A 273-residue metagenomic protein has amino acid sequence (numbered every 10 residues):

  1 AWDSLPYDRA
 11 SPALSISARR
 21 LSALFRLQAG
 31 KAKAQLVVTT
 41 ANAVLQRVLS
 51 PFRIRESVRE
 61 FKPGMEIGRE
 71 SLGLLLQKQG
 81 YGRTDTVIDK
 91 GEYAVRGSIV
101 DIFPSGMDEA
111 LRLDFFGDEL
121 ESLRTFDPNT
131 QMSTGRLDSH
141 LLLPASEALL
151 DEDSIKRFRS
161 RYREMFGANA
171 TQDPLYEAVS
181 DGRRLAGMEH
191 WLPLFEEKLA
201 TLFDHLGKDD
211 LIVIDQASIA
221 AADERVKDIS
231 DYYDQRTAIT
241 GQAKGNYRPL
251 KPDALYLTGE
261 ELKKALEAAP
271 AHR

Functional and structural regions predicted by a protein language model:
A1-R273: Conserved beta-alpha structural segments and adjacent helices that either
